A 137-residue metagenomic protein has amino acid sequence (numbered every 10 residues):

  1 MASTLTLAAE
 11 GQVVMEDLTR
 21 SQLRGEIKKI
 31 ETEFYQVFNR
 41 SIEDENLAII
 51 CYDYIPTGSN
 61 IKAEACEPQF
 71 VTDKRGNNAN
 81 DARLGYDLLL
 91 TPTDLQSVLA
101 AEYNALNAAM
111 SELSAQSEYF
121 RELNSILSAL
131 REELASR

Functional and structural regions predicted by a protein language model:
M1-S3: Sec-dependent N-terminal signal peptides
L5-R75: N-terminal secretory signal peptides
T19-Q36, I42, R83-R137: Primary mode marks residue(s) on the alpha4-beta5-alpha5 output face of response regulator receiver
C51-D53, I61-K62, P68-V71, G76-A100 (+1 more regions): Extracytoplasmic, post-signal-peptide low-complexity/disordered regions of secreted/exported proteins
